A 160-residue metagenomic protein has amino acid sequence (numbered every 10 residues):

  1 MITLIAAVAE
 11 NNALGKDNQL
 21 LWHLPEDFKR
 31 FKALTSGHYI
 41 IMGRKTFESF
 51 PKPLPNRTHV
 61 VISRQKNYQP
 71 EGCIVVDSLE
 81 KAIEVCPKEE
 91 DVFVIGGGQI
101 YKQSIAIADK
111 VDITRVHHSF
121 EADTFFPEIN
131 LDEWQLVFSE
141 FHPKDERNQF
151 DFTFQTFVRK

Functional and structural regions predicted by a protein language model:
M1-K160: Enzymes that bind and transform nitrogen-containing heteroaromatic metabolites
